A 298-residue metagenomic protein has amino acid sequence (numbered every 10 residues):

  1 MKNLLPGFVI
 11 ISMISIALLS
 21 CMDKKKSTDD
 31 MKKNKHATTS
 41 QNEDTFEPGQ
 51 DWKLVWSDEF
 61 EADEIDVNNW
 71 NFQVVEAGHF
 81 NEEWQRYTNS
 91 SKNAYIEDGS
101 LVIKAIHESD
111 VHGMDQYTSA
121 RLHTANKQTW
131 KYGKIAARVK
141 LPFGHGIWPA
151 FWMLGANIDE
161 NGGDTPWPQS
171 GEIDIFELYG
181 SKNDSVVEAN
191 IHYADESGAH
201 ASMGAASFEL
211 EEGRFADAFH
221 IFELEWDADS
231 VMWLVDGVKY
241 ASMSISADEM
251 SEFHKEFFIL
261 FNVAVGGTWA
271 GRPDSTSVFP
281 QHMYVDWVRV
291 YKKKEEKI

Functional and structural regions predicted by a protein language model:
M1-F8: Bacterial N-terminal signal peptides that target proteins for export
V9-S15: Gram-negative bacterial Sec-dependent N-terminal signal peptides
L18-S20: C-terminal motif of bacterial Sec signal peptides marking the signal peptidase cleavage site
K25-I298: GH16 jelly-roll
